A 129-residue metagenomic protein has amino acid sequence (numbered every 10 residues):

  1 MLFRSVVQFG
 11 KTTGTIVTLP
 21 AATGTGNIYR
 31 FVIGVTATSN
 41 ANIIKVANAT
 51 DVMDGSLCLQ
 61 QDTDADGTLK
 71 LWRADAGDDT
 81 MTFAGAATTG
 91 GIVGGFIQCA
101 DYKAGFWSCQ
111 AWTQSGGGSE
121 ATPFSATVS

Functional and structural regions predicted by a protein language model:
M1-K70, A100-S129: Exposed extracellular interaction/assembly regions and N-terminal maturation sites
T68-G95: Structured beta-strand segments within beta-sheet-rich domains
